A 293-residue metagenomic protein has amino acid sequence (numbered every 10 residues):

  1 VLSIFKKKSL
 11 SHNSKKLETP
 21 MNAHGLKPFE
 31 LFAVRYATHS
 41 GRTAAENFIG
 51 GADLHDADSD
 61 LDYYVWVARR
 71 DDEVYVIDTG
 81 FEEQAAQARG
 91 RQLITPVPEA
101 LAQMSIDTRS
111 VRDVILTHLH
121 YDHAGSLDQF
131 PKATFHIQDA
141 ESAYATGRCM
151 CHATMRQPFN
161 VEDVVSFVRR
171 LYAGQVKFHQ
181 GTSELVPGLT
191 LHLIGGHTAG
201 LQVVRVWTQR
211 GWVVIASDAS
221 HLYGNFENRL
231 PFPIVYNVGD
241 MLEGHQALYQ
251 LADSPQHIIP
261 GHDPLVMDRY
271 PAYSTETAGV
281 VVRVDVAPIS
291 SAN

Functional and structural regions predicted by a protein language model:
K7-S9, K16: Polybasic, lysine-rich low-complexity intrinsically disordered segments
N22, T95, A100-I106, S110 (+2 more regions): Metallo-beta-lactamase
L31, V65-R69, Y75, Q180-Q209: Core dinuclear metal-dependent hydrolase active-site scaffold
Y36-Q103, V203-S217: Conserved beta-strand hairpin/beta-sheet module of binuclear metal-dependent hydrolase folds, prominently
T79-E82, L119, A140-E141, G196-T198 (+2 more regions): Active-site metal-binding loops of divalent metal-dependent hydrolases
R91, T95, E99, V203 (+1 more regions): Cap/insert and terminal regions of metallo-dependent hydrolase folds
R91-I137: Active-site metal-binding motif and surrounding structural segment of the metallo-beta-lactamase
V114-A124, I194-L201, I259-P264: Histidine-centered catalytic micro-motifs
